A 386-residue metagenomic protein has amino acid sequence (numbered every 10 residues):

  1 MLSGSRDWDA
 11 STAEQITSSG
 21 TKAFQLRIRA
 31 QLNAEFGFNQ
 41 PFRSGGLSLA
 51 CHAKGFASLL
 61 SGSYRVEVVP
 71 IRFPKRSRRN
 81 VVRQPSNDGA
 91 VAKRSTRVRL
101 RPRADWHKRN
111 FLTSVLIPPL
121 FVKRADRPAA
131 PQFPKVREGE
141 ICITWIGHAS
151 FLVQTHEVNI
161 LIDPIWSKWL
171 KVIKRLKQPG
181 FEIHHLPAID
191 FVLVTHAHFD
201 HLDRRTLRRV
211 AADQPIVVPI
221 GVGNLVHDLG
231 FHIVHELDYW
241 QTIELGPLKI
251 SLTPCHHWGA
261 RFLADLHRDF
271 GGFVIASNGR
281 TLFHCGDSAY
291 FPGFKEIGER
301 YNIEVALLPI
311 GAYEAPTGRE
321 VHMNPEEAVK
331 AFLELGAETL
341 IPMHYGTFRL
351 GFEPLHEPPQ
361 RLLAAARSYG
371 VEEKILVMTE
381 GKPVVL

Functional and structural regions predicted by a protein language model:
V68-L186, I275-H284, E304-G311, A364 (+1 more regions): Metallo-beta-lactamase
R72, R76, D88, A92-R97 (+4 more regions): Cap/insert and terminal regions of metallo-dependent hydrolase folds
I117-E138, V218-R280, Q360-L386: Metallo-beta-lactamase
V153, D163, H196, D203 (+5 more regions): Divalent metal-coordination and catalytic microenvironments
P164-W166, H196-A197, C255-H257, G286-S288 (+3 more regions): Active-site metal-binding loops of divalent metal-dependent hydrolases
V172-V218, N224, I233, R300-L307: Active-site metal-binding motif and surrounding structural segment of the metallo-beta-lactamase
